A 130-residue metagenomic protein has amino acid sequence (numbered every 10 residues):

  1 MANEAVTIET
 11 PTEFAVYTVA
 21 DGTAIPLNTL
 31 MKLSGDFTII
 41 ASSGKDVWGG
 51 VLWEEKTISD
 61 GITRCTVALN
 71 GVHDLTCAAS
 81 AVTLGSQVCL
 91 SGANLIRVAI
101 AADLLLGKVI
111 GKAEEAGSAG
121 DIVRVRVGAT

Functional and structural regions predicted by a protein language model:
M1-T130: Surface-exposed, low-hydrophobicity beta-strand/loop segments enriched in small/polar/acidic residues
